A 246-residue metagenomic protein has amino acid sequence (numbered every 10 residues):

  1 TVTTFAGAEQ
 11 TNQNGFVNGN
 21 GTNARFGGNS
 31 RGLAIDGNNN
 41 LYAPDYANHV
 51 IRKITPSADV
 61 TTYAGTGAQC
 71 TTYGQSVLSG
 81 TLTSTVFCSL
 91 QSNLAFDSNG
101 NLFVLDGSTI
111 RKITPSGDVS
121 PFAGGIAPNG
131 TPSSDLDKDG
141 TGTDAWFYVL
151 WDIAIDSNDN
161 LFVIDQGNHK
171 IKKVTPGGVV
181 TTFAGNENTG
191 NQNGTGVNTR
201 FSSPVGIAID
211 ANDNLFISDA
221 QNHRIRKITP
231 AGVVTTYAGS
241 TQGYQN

Functional and structural regions predicted by a protein language model:
T1-S30, D59-S92, D118-W151, V179-V205 (+1 more regions): Gly/Pro-rich loop segments of beta-rich domains
L33, I217: Predominantly soluble domains enriched in secretory-pathway, periplasmic, or organellar proteins
I35-N38, F96-N99, I155-N158, I209-N212: Residue-level detector of Asp-centered blade-edge/turn motifs that repeat once per structural unit in beta-propeller
N40-Y42, N101-F103, N160-F162, N214-F216: Conserved beta-propeller blade signature
Y46, G107, Q166-G167, A220: Short loop/turn segments immediately following the C-termini of beta-strands
H49-R52, T109-R111, H169-I171, H223-I225: Structural signal for beta-propeller blades
